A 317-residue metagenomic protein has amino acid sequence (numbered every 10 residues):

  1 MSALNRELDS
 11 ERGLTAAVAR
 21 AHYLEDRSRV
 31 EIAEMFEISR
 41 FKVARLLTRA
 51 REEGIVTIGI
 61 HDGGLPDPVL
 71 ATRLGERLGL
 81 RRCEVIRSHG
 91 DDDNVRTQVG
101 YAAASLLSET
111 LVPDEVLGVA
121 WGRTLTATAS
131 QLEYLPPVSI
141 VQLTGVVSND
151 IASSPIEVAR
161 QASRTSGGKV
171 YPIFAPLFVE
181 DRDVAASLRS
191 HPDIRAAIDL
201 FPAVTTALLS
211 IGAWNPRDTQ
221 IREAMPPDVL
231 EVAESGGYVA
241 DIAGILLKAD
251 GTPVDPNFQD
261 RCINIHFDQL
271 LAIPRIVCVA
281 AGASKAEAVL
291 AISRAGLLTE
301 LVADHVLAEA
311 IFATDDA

Functional and structural regions predicted by a protein language model:
S2-A19, Y23-I32, E37, K42-T48 (+2 more regions): Conserved phosphate- and dinucleotide-binding cores of soluble alpha/beta proteins, encompassing both enzyme active
R6-D9, F41, R45-G118, A129-I140 (+2 more regions): HTH-adjacent hinge/linker in prokaryotic transcriptional regulators
V30, Q98-L117, T124-T126, P202-T205 (+2 more regions): N-terminal glycine-rich phosphate/adenylate-binding segment common to multiple enzyme folds
L65, R123, A127, S284-E287: Short alpha-helical
R87, V119-T124, A281: Glycine-rich beta-strand-to-loop/alpha-helix junction loops that act as flexible
L117-A120, L301: Short, hydrophobic beta-strand segments that form beta-sheet elements in well-ordered domains
V119, I140-Q142, P172, C278: Structural beta-sheet core signal
T124-P137, T219-D228: Short Gly/Thr/Asp-enriched flexible loops that form oxyanion-binding sites at enzyme active sites
